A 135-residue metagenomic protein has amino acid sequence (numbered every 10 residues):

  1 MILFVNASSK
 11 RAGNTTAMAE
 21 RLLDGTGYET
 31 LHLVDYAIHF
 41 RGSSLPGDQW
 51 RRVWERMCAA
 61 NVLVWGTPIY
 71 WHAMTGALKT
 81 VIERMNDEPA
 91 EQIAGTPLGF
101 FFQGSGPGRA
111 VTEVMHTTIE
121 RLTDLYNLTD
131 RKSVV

Functional and structural regions predicted by a protein language model:
M1-E88, E120, D124, V135: N-terminal beta1-alpha1-beta2 submodule of the flavodoxin-like/Rossmannoid cofactor-binding fold
E91: A short helix-coil junction within the Rossmann-fold of NAD(P)-dependent oxidoreductases
A94-K132: Short, glycine-/small-residue-rich phosphate/pyrophosphate-handling segment
